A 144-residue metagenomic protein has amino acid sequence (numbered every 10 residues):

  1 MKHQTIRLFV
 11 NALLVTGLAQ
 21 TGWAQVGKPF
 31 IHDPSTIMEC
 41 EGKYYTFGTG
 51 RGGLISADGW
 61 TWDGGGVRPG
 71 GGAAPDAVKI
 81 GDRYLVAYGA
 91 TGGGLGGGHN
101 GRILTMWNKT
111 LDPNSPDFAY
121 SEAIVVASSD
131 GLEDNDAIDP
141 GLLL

Functional and structural regions predicted by a protein language model:
M1-V10: Bacterial N-terminal signal peptides that target proteins for export
T5, G22-L144: Carbohydrate-active catalytic/glycan-binding domains of CAZyme proteins, especially the secreted or lumenal ectodomains
F9-Q20: Bacterial N-terminal signal peptides
